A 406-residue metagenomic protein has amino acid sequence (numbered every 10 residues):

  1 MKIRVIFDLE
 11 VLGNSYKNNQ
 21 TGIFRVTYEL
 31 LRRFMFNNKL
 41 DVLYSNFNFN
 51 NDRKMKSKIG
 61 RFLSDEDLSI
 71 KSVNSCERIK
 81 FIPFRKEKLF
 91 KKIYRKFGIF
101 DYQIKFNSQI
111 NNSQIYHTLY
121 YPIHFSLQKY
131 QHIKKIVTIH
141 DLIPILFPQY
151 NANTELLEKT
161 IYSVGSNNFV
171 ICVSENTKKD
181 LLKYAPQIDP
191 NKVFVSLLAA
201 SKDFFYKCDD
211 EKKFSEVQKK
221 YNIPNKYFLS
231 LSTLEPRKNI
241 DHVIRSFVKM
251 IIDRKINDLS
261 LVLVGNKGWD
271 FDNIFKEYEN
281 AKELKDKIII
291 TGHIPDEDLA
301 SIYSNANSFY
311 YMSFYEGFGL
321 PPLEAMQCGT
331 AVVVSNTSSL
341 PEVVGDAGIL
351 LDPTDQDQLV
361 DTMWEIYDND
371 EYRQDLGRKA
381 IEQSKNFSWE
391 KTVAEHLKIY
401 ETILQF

Functional and structural regions predicted by a protein language model:
M1-F406: Carbohydrate transferase catalytic cores enriched for Leloir-type hexosyltransferases
